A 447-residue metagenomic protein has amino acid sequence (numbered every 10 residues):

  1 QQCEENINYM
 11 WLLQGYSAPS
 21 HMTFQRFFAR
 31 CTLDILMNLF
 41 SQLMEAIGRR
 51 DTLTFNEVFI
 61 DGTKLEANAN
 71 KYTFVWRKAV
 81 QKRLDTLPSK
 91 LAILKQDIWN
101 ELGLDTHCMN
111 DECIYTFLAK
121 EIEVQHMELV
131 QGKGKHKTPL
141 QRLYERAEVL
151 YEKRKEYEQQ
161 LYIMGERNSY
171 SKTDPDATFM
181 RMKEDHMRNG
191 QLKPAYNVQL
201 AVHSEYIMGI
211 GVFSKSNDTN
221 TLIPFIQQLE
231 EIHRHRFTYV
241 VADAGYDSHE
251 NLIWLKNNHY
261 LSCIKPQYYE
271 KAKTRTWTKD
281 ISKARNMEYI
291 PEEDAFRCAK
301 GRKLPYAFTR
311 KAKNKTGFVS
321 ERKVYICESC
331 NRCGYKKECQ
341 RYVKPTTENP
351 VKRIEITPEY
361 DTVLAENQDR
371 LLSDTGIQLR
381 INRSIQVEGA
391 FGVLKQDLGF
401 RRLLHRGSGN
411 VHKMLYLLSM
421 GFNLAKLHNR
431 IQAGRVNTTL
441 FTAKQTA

Functional and structural regions predicted by a protein language model:
Q1-E5, M10-A447: Anion-binding and metal-coordination hotspots
